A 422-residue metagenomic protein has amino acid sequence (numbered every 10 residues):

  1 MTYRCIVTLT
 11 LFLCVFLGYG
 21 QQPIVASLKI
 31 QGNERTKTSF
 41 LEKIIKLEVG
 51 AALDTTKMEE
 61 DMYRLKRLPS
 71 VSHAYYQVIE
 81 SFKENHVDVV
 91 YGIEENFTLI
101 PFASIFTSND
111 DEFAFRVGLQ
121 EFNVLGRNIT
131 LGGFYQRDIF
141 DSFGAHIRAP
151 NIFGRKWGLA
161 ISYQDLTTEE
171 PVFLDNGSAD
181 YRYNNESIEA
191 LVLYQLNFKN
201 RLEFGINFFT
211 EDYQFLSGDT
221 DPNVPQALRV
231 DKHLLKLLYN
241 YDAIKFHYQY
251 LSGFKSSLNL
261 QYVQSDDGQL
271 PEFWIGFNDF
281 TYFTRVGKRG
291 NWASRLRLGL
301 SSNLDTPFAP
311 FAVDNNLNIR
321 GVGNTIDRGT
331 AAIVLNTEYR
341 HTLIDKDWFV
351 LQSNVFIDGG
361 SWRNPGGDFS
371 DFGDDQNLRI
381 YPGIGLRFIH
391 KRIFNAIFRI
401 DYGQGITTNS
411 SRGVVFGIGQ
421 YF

Functional and structural regions predicted by a protein language model:
M1-I24: Bacterial Sec-dependent N-terminal signal peptides
C5-I6, H86, S187: Short beta-strand-initiation
Q22-I161, E203, L228-Y250, D345 (+3 more regions): Outer-membrane beta-barrel initiation region
N33-S39, L196-G205, N223-V224, Y239-Y241 (+2 more regions): Short N-terminal helix-initiation segments at or just after the protein's N-terminus
K37-F40, E169-E170, D212-S217, L304-T306 (+1 more regions): Short acidic/His/Gly/Ser-rich catalytic and metal-binding motifs that mark active-site loops of diverse hydrolases
I45, F254-D266, L270-F422: C-terminal transmembrane beta-barrel domains of outer membrane proteins
A52-T55, R182, L270: Ordered, soluble secondary-structure elements with a strong preference for glycine-centered loop motifs and nearby
E94-I244, F254, V313-L317, T325-G329 (+2 more regions): Gram-negative/organellar outer-membrane beta-barrel architecture
